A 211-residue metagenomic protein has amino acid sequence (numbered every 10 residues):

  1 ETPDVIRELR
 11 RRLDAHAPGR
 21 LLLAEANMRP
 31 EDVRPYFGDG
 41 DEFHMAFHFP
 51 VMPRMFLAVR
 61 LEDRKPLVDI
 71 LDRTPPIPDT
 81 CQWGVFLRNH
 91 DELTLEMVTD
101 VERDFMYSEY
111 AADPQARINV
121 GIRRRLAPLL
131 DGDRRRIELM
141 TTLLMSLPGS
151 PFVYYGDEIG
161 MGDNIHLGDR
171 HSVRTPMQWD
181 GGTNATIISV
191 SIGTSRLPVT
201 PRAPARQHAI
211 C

Functional and structural regions predicted by a protein language model:
E1-C211: Active-site and adjacent substrate-binding regions of carbohydrate-active enzymes
